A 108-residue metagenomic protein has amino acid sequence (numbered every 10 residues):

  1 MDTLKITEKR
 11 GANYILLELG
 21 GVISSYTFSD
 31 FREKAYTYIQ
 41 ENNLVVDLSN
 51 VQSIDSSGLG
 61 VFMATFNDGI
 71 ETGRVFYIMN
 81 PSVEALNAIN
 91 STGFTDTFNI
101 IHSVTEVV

Functional and structural regions predicted by a protein language model:
M1-Q52, F66-V108: STAS-like cytosolic regulatory interaction modules
